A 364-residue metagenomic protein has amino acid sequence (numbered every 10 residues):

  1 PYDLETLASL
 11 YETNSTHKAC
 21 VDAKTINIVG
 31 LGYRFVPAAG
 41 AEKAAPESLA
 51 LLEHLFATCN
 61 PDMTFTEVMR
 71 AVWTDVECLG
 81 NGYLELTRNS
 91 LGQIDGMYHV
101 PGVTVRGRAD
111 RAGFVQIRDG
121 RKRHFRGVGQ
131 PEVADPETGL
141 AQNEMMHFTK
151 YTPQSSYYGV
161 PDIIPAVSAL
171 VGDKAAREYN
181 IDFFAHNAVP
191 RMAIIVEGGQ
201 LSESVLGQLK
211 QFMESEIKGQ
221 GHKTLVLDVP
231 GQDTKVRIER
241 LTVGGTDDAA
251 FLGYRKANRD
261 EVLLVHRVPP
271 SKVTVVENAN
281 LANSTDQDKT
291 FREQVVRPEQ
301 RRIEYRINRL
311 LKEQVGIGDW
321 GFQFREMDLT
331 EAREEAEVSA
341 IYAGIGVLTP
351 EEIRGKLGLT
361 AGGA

Functional and structural regions predicted by a protein language model:
P1-D248, K256-A257, E261, E351-A364: Structured, contiguous alpha/beta core segments that scaffold functional sites
E42, L49-A50, A188-V205, L225-I341: Surface-exposed loop-to-helix/strand elements on domain peripheries
G219, L264-V265, E313, G344-I345 (+1 more regions): Residues at alpha-helix termini
G316-Q323, A336-A364: C-terminal anchoring/interaction modules
